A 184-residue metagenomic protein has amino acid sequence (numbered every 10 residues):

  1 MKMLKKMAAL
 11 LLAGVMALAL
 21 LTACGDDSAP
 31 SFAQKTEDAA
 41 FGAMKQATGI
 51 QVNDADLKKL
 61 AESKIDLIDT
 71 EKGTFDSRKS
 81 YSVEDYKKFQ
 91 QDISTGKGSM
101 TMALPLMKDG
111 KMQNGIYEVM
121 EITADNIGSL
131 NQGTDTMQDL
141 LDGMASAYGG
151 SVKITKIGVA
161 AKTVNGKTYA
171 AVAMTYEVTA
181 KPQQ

Functional and structural regions predicted by a protein language model:
M1-L11: Bacterial Sec-dependent N-terminal signal peptides
M7, D26-D27, A180-Q184: Short acidic DE-rich linear segments
L12, P30, I50, D54-A55 (+2 more regions): Short, structured coil/loop segments at alpha-helix boundaries
M16: Ligand/cofactor pocket segment of small-molecule handling proteins
A19-A23: C-terminal motif of bacterial Sec signal peptides marking the signal peptidase cleavage site
D26-P30, K45-V52, I116-N131: Second-shell loop/turn segments in exported
D27-K97, A103: Short, well-ordered surface patches within globular domains
K88-Q184: A well-ordered secondary-structure block
